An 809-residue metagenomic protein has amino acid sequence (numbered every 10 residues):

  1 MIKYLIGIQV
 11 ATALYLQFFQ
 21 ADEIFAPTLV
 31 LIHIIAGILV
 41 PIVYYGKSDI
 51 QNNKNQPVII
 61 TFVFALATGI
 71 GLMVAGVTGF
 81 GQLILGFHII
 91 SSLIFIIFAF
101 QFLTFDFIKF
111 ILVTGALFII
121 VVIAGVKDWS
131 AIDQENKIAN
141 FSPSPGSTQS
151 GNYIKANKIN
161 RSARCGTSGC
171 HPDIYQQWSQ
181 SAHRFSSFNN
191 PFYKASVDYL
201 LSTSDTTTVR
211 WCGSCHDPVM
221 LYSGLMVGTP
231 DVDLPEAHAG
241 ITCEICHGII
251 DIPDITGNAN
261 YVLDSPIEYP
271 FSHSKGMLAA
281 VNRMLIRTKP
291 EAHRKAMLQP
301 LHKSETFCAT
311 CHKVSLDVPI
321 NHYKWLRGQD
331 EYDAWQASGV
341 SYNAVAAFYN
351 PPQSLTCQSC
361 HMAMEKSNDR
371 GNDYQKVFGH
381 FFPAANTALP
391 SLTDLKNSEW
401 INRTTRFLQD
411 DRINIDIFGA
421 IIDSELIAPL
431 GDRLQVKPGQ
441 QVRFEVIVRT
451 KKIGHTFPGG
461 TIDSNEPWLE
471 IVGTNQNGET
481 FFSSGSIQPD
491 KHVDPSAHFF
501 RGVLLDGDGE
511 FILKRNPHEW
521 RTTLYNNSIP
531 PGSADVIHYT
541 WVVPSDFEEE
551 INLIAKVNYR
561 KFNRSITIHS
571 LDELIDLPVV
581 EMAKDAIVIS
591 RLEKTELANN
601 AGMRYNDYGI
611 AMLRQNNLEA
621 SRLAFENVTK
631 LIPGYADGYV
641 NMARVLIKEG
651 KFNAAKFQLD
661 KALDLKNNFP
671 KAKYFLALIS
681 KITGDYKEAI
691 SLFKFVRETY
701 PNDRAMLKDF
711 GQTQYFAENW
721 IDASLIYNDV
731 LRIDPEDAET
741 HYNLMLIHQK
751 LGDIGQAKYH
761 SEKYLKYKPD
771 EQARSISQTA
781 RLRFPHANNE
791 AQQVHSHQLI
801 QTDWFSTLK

Functional and structural regions predicted by a protein language model:
M1-Q134: Membrane-embedded alpha-helical bundles that constitute the cytochrome b-like, heme-associated redox core of multi-pass
P27, K127-A156, I174-T208, L225-P531 (+3 more regions): Primarily the internal scaffold of c-type cytochrome electron-transfer domains, especially repeated/multiheme c-type
Q615-N627, D637, K648-K661, N668-K671 (+4 more regions): Structural signature of tandem alpha-helical TPR/SEL1-like repeats, specifically the intra-repeat loop/turn
L631, L665, T699-Y700, I733 (+1 more regions): Structural marker of alpha-solenoid helical repeat scaffolds
R732, A738, Y742-A773: TPR/TPR-like (Sel1-like) alpha-helical repeat modules
